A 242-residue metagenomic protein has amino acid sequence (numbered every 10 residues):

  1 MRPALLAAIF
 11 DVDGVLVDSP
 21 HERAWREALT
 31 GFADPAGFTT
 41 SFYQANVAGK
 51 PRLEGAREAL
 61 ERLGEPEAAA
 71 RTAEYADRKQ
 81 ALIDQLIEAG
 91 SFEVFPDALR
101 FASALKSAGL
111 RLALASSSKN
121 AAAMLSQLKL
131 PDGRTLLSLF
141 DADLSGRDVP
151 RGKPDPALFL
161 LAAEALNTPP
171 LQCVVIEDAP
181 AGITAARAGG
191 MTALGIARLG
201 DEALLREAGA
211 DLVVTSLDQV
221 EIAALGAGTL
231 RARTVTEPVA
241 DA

Functional and structural regions predicted by a protein language model:
M1-F42: Active-site neighborhood of HAD-like aspartate-dependent phosphohydrolases
M1-L6, L99-R100, A104, S118-A242: Asp-based, Mg2+/Mn2+-dependent phosphohydrolase catalytic module
P3-A4, D84-L114: Short, acidic loop-to-helix structural element flanking the phosphoryl-transfer center in phosphate-processing enzymes
G31-A36, L63-E67, D132-S138, N167: Short helix-capping segments at alpha-helix termini
Y43-A48, R71-D77, L136-R151: A short, structured active-site edge motif that brings together acidic residues
A45, V94, L114, V175-I176 (+1 more regions): Conserved SAM-binding loop
N46-I87, P96, A104: A metal-dependent, Asp-based hydrolase signature
